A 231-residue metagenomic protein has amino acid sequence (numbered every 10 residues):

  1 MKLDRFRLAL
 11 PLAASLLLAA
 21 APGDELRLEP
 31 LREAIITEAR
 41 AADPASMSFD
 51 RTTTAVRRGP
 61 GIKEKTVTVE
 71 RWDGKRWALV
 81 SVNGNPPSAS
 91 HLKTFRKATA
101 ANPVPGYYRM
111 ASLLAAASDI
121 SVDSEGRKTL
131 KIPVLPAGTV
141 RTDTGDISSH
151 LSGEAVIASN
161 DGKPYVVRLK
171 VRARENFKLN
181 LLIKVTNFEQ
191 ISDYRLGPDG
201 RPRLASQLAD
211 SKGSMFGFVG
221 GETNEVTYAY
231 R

Functional and structural regions predicted by a protein language model:
M1-L10: Bacterial N-terminal signal peptides that target proteins for export
A9-L17: Bacterial N-terminal signal peptides
A21-L151, K163-Y165, R172-V185, K212-R231: Structured extracytoplasmic
A34, S152-N160, E189-P198, Y228: Extended lipid/amphipathic-ligand handling interfaces
G153-E154, S159-R172, P202-L208: Extended soluble regions of mature proteins
D193-G221: Cysteine/selenocysteine-centered motifs that mediate thiol-based redox chemistry or coordinate metal-sulfur cofactors
